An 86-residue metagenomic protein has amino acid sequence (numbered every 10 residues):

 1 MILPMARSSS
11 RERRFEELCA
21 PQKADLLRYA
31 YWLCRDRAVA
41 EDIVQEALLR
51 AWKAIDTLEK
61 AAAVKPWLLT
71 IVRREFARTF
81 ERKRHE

Functional and structural regions predicted by a protein language model:
I2-L3, E86: Internal acidic/polar
L3-R28, A38-E41, V64: A short, charge-rich alpha-helical start-of-domain segment used by transcription regulators
E16, R37, R82-E86: Conserved H-loop
R28, D42-L49, K53, A62-R74: Structural recognition of an alpha-helix C-terminal capping motif at a helix-to-coil junction
Y31: Alpha-helical residues within the helix-turn-helix
E59, T70-E86: Arg/Lys-rich amphipathic alpha helix in sigma70-family domain 2
